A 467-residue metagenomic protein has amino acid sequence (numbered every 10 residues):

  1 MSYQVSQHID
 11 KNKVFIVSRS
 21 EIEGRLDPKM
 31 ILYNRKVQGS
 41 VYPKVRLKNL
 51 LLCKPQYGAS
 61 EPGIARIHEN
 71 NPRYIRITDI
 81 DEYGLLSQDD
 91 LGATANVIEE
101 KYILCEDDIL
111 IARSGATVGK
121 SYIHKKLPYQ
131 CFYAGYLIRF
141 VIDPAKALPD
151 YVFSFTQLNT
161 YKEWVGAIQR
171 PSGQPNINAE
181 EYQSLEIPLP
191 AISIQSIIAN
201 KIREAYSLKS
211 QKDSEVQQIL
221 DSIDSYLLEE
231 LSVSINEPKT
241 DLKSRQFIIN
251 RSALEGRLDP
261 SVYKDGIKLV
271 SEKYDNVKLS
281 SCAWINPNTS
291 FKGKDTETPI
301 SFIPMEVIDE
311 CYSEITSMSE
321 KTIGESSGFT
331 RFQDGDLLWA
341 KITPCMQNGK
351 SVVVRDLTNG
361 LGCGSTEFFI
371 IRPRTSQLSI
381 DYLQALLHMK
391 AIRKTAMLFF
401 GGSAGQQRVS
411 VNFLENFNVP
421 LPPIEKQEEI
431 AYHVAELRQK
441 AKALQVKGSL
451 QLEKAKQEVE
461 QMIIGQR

Functional and structural regions predicted by a protein language model:
M1-A59, S184, P188-K292, I424-R467: Non-catalytic DNA-recognition/assembly elements of restriction-modification systems
K44-G63, T78-E106, V277-F291, I303-L337: Sequence-specific dsDNA recognition surfaces
S60-E69, A167-Q169, E237-L242, K292-I300 (+1 more regions): Short coil/turn segments at secondary-structure boundaries
R76, E100-Y102, E106-Q157, F329 (+2 more regions): A short beta-sheet element
V97-I98, P171, I323-S326, L357 (+1 more regions): Short, solvent-exposed loop/turn positions at domain surfaces that link secondary-structure elements or cap domain
H124-K125, I168-P171, V354-D356, F399-S403: Short amphipathic beta-strand starts and helix->beta connectors
Q130-I138, R170-S193, L361-F369, G401-E425: A short glycine-rich beta-alpha junction/loop motif
I138-Q174, N178-I219, H388, S403: Ordered, small/hydrophobic-rich secondary-structure cores
